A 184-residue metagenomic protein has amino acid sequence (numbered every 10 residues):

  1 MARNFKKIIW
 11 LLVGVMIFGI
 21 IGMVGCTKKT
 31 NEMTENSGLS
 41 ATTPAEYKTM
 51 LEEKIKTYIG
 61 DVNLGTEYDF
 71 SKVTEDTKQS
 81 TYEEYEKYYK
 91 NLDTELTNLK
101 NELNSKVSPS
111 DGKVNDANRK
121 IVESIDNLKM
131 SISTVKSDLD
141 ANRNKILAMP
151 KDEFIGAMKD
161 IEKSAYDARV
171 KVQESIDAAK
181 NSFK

Functional and structural regions predicted by a protein language model:
M1-F5: N-terminal secretory signal peptides that target proteins for export/translocation
K7, T27-M33, D126-L128, I132: Terminal amphipathic/targeting segments at protein termini used for secretion and membrane/organellar or lipid-droplet
K7-I17: Sec-dependent N-terminal signal peptides
G22-G25: C-terminal motif of bacterial Sec signal peptides marking the signal peptidase cleavage site
T27-N91, S182-F183: Immediate post-signal-peptide N-terminus of mature secreted/exported proteins
L51-D69, Y82-A165: Long, amphipathic, charge-rich alpha-helical segments that form helical bundles/coiled-coils
A168-K184: Short, low-complexity, Pro/Ser/Thr/Gly-rich segments in the mature regions of secreted, periplasmic
